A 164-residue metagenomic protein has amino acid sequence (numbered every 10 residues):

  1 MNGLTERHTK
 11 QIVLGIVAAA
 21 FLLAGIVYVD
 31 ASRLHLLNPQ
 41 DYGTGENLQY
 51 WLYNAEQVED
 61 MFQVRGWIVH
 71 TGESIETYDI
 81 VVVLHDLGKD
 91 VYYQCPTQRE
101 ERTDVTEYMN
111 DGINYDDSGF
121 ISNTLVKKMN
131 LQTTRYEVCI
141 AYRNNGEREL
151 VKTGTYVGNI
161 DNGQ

Functional and structural regions predicted by a protein language model:
M1-L4: Juxtamembrane low-complexity tails/linkers enriched in Ser/Thr-Pro and polybasic
R7-Q164: Basic, ligand-binding patches in group-transfer machinery, especially extracytoplasmic/periplasmic segments
